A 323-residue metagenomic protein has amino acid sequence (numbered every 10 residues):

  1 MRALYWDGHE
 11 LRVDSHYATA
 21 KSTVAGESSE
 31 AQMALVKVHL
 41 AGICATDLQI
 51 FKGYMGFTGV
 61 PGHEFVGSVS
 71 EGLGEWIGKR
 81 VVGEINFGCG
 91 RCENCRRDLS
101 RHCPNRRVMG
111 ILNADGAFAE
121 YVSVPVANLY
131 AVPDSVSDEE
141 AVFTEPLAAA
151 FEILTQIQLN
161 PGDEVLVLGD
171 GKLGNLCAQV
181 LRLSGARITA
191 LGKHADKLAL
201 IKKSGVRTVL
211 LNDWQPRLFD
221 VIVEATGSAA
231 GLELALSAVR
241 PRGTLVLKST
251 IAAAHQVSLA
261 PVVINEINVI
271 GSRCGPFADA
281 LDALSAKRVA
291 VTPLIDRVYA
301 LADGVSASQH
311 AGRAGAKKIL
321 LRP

Functional and structural regions predicted by a protein language model:
S22-A41, K52-E93, P133-S135: Glycine-rich beta-strand-centered segment in the early N-terminal region that forms part of a ligand/cofactor-binding
V82, V223, V246: N-terminal Rossmann-like NAD(P) cofactor-binding module of classical short-chain dehydrogenase/reductase
C89-L168: NAD(P)H dinucleotide-binding glycine-rich loop of Rossmann-like/cofactor-binding domains, especially the beta1-alpha1
V136-N212: Mid-domain Rossmann-like dinucleotide-binding core that forms the NAD(H)/NADP(H) cofactor-binding site
Q158-L159, T226, V239-R240: A generic alpha-to-beta junction signature in SAM-dependent methyltransferases
W214-I222: A short acidic, Gly/Pro-enriched loop at the edge of an enzyme's catalytic core that lines a small-molecule cofactor
A230-R288, P323: Glycine-rich phosphate-binding loop and adjacent beta-alpha segment of Rossmann(oid) nucleotide-cofactor-binding
A278-P323: C-terminal hydrophobic helical "lid"/dimerization subdomain of Rossmann-like NAD(P)H-dependent oxidoreductases
